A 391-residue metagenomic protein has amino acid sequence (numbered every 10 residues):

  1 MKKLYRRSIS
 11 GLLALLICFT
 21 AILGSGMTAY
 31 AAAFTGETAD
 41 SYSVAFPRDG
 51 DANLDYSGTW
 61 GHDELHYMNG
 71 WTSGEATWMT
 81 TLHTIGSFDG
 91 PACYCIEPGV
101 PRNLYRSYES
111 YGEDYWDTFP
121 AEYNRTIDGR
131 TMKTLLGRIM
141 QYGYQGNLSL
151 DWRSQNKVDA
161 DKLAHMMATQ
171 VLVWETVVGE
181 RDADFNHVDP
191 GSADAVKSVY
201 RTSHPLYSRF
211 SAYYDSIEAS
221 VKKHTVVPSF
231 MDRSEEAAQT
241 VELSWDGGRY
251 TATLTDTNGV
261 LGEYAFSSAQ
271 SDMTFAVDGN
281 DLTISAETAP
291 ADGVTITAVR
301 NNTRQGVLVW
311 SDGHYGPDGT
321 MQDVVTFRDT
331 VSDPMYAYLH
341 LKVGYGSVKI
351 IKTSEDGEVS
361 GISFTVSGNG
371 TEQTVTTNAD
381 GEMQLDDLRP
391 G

Functional and structural regions predicted by a protein language model:
R6-F19: Sec-dependent N-terminal signal peptides
C18-A29: C-terminal segment of classical bacterial N-terminal signal peptides
A32-K223: Short, surface-exposed polybasic-aromatic patches that bind anionic ligands, especially phosphate groups
R181-G344: Acidic/charged, solvent-exposed loop-and-adjacent secondary-structure segments enriched in E/D, K/R, S/T, and G/P
A252-T257, I350-S360: Structural motif
A289-A291, E382-G391: Short Pro-Gly-centered beta-turn/loop motif in secreted/extracellular proteins
S363-V366: Hydrophobic beta-strand segments
N369-Q384: Short, acidic Ser/Thr/Gly-rich low-complexity loop/linker segments typical of extracellular and cell-surface proteins
